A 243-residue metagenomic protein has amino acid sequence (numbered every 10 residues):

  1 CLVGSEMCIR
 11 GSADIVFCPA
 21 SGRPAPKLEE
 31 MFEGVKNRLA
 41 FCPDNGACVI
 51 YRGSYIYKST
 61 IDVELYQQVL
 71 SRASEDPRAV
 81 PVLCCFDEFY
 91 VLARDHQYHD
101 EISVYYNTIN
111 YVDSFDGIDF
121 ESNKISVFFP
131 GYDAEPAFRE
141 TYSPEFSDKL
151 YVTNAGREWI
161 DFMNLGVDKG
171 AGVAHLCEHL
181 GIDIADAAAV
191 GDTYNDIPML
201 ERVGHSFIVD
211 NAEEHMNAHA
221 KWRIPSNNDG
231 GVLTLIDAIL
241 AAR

Functional and structural regions predicted by a protein language model:
C1-G4, C8-I9: Single conserved hydrophobic/aromatic residue that forms the stacking wall/gate of nucleotide- or nucleobase-binding
R10-E29, N45, C84, I125-Y132 (+1 more regions): Substrate-recognition element of Asp-dependent hydrolases with the DxDx(T/V) motif
D14-C18, N37-L39, A185-D186, E201-H205: Short active-site oxyanion
K27-E30, A137, G172, P198-M199 (+2 more regions): Phosphate- and divalent-cation-binding pockets in alpha/beta enzyme and binding domains that engage nucleotide-derived
V35-N37, N45, E145-D148, R202-V203 (+1 more regions): Short, structured coil segments at secondary-structure junctions
D44, Y51-Q67: Glycine/small-residue-rich loop that forms an oxyanion/phosphate-binding "nest" at active or ligand-binding sites
R72, P77-V190, D196-R202, N211: Conserved acidic, metal-coordinating active-site core of Asp-based, Mg2+-dependent phosphoryl-transfer enzymes
R202, S206-R243: Asp-based, Mg2+/Mn2+-dependent phosphohydrolase catalytic module
